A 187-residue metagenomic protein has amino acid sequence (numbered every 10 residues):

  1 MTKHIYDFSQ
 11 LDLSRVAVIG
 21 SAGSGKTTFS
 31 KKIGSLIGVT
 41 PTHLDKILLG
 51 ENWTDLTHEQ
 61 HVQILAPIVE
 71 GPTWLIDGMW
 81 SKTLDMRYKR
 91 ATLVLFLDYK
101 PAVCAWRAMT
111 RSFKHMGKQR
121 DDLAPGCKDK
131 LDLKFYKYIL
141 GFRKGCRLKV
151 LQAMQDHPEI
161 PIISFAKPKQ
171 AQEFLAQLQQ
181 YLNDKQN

Functional and structural regions predicted by a protein language model:
T2-L11, G141-N187: NTP-dependent small-molecule kinase module
L13, Y99-C146: A glycine- and Lys/Arg-enriched "phosphate-lid" helix/loop adjacent to the NTP-binding pocket of small-molecule kinases
V18: Hydrophobic anchor at the beta1->P-loop junction of P-loop NTPases
A22: The conserved Walker
K26: Conserved lysine of the Walker
F29: Hydrophobic positions on the alpha1 helix immediately C-terminal to the Walker A/P-loop
K32: Active-site signature of alpha/beta-hydrolase-fold catalytic machinery across serine- and Asp/Cys-nucleophile hydrolases
T40-Y99: Conserved nucleotide-sensing/catalytic segment adjacent to the nucleotide-binding pocket in NTP-handling enzymes
